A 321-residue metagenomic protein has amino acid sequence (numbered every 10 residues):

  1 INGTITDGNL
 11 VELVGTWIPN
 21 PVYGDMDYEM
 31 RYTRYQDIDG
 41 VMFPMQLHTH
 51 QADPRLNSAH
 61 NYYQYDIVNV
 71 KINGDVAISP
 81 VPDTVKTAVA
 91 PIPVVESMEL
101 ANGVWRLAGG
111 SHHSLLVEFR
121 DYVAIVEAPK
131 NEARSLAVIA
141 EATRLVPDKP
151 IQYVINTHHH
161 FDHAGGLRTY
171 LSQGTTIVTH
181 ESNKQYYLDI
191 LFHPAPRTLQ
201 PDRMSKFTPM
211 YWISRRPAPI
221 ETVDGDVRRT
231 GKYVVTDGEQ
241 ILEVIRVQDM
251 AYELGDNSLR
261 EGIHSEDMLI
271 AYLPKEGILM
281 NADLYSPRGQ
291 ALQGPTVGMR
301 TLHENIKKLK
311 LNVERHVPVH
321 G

Functional and structural regions predicted by a protein language model:
I1-V81, Y272-P274, N281-A282, P287-K307: Gly/Pro-enriched, hydrophobic low-complexity segments that function as extracytoplasmic propeptides/linkers
G24, A133, H159-G165, K184-L188 (+4 more regions): Active-site environment of divalent metal-dependent phosphoester hydrolases
A59-R120: Zn-dependent metallo-beta-lactamase
M98-R144, M268-P287: Conserved beta-strand hairpin/beta-sheet module of binuclear metal-dependent hydrolase folds, prominently
G109, E239-N312, V319: Active-site-proximal loop/helix segments of hydrolase catalytic cores
A128-P129, H159, T175, S182-N183 (+3 more regions): Active-site metal-binding loops of divalent metal-dependent hydrolases
A133-V178, K308-R315: Active-site metal-binding motif and surrounding structural segment of the metallo-beta-lactamase
Q173, S182-R260, E266-D267, K308-K310: Metallo-beta-lactamase
